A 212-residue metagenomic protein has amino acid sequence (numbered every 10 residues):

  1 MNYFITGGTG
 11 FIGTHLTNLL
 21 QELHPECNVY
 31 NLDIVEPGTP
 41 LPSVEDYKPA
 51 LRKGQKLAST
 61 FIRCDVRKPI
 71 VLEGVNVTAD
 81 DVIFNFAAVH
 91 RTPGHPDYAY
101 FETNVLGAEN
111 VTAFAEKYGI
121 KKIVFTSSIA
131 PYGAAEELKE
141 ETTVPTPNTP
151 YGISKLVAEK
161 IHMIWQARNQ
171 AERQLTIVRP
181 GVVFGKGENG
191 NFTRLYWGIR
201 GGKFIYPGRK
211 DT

Functional and structural regions predicted by a protein language model:
Y3-L23: N-terminal Rossmann NAD(P)H-binding glycine-rich loop of SDR-like oxidoreductase domains
D46-P69: Rossmann-fold cofactor-recognition segment
R63-T103, F114-K117, Y132: NAD(P)H-binding glycine-rich loop region in Rossmannoid oxidoreductase-like domains and their noncatalytic homologs
R67, Y98-N110, P145, T149 (+1 more regions): Glycine-rich NAD(P)-binding loop of the Rossmann-fold in SDR/ketoreductase-type enzymes
E109-P150, R168, E172-T176: Conserved Rossmann-fold NAD(P)-dependent oxidoreductase catalytic core, especially the SDR/UDP-sugar
N148, G181-N189, G208-T212: Glycine-rich "substrate-gating" loop/helix at the edge of Rossmann-like oxidoreductase active sites
K160-K186: Conserved beta-loop-beta element that borders a ligand/cofactor-binding pocket
W197-T212: A conserved pocket-lining segment of Rossmann-fold NAD(P)-dependent short-chain dehydrogenase/reductase
